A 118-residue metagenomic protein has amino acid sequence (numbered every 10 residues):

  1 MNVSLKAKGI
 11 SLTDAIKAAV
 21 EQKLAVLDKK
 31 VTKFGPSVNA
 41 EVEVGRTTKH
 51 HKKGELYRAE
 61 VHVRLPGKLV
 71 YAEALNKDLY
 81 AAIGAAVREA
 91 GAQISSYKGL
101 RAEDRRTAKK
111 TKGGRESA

Functional and structural regions predicted by a protein language model:
M1-A118: N-terminal, polar/charged subdomain of small-to-medium soluble alpha/beta proteins
